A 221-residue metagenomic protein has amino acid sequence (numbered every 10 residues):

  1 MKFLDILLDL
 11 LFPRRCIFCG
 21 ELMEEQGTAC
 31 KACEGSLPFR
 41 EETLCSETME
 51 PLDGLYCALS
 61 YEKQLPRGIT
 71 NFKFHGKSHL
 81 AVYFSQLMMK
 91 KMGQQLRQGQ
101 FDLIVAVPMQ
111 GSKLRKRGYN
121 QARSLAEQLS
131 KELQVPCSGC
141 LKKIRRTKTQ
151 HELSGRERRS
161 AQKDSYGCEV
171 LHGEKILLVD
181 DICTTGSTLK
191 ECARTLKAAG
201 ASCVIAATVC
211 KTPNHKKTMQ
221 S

Functional and structural regions predicted by a protein language model:
M1-D180, T184-S221: Glycine-rich phosphate/pyrophosphate-handling loop used in enzymes and phosphotransfer proteins
